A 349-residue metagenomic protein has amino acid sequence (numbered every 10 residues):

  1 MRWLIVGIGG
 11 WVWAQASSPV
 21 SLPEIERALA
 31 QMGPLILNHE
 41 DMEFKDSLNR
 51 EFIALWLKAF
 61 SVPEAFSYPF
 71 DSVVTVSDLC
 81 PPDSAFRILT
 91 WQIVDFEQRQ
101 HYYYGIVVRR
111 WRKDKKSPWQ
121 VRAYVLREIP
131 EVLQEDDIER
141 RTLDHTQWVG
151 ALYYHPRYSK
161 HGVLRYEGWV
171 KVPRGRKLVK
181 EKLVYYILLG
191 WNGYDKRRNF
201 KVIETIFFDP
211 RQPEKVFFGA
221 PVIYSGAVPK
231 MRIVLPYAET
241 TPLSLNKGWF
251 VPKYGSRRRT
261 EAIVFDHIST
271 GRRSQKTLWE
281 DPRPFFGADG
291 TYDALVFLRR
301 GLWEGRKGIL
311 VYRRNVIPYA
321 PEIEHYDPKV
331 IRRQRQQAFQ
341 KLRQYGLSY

Functional and structural regions predicted by a protein language model:
M1-W13: Sec-dependent N-terminal signal peptides
Q15-R99: Start-of-domain marker
P19-E26, R257, H267-Y349: Hydrophilic extracytoplasmic domains
F44-Y68, V121-T146, V222-Y237, N315-R332: Surface-exposed loop and turn segments in beta-propeller and other repeat-based domains that flank or scaffold
A85-Q92, V184-N192, E261-H267: Short beta-strand elements that form the blades of beta-propeller/WD-repeat-like and other beta-sheet-rich scaffold
I93, E97-R165: A glycine-rich, hydrophobic loop/mini-helix early in the fold
Y102-R112, V202-E214, E280-G301: Beta-propeller blade signature
V132-L178, Y194, V216-F297, I323-H325: Short aromatic loop motif centered on NTY/YTY
